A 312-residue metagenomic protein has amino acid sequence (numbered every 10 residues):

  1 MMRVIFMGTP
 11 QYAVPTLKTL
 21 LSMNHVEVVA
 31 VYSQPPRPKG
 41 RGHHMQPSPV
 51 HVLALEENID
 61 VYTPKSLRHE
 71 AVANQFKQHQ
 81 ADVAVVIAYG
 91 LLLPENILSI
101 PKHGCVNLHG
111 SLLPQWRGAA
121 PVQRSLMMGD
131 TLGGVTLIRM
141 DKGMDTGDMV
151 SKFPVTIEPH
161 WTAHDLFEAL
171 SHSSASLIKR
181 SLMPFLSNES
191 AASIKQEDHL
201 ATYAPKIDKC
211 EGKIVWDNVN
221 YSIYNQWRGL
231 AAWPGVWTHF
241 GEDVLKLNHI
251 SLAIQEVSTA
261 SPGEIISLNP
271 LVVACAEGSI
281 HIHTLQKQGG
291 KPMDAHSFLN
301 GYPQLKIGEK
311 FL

Functional and structural regions predicted by a protein language model:
M1-R41: N-terminal Rossmann-like dinucleotide-binding module
R3-I5, V29-A30, D60-H79, A84 (+1 more regions): Internal alpha/beta domain cores that form substrate/cofactor-binding pockets in large enzymes and binding proteins
G8, V31, A54, A84 (+7 more regions): A residue-level signal for conserved active-site and pocket-lining positions in enzyme catalytic cores
V14, H44-P47, H69-A73, A119: Structural motif corresponding to alpha-helix initiation and N-cap regions
R37-E57: N-terminal beta-loop-helix "entrance" segment that forms/cooperates in small-molecule cofactor or anionic ligand
V83-Y203: Donor/substrate-binding cores of folate-linked one-carbon enzymes
P205-N218: Acyl-group handling in specialized metabolite and lipid biosynthesis
D217-L312: An anion-binding loop in the catalytic cleft
